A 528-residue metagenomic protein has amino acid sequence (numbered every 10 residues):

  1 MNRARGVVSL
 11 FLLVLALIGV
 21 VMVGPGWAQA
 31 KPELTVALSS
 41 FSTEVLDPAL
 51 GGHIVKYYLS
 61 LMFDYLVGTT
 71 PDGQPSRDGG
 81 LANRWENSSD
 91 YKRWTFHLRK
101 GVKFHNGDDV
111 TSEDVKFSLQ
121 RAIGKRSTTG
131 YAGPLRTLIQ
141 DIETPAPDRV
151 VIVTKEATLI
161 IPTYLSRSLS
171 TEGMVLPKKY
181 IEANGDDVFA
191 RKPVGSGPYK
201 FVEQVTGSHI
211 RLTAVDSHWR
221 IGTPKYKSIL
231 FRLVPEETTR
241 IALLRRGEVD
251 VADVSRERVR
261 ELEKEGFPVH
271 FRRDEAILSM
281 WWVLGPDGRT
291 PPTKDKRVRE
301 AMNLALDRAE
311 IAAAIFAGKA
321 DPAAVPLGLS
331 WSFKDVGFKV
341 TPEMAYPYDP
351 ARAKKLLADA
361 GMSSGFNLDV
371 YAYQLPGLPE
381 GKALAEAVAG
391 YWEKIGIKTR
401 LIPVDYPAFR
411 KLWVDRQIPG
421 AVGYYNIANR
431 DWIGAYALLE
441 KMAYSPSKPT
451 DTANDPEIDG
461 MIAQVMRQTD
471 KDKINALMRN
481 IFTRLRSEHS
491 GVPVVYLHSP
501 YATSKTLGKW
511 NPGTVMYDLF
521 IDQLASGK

Functional and structural regions predicted by a protein language model:
L10, Q29, H97, G133-K179: Surface-exposed binding/hinge segments that line and control ligand-binding clefts or catalytic entry sites
V36, T206, P350, K354-R430 (+3 more regions): Ligand/substrate-recognition segments at binding pockets and active sites
A37-S89, Q120, V194-P198: N-terminal lobe/hinge region of extracytoplasmic solute-binding protein
T70-D72, S168-P224, S228, P350-A351 (+2 more regions): Gly/Pro-rich hinge or "lid" segments in bacterial periplasmic/extracellular proteins
D216-L262, E300, K398: Ligand-site clamp/hinge motif
R289, D321-D359, P376-G381: Structural transition elements
R297-E300, A312, K398-F409, V414 (+2 more regions): Extracytoplasmic/peripheral linker and loop segments enriched in polar/acidic and small residues with frequent Thr/Pro
Y501-K528: Long beta-strand-rich cores associated with HINT superfamily self-processing modules
